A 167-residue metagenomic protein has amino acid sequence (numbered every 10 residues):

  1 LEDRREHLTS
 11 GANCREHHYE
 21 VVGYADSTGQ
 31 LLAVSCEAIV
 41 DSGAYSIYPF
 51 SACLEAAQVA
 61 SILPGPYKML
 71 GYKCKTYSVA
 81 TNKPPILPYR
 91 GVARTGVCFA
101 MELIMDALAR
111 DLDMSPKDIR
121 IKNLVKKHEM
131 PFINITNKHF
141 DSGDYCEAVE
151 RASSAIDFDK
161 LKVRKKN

Functional and structural regions predicted by a protein language model:
L1-R5, L32-A38, M69, P116-V125 (+1 more regions): Beta-strand segments within the central parallel beta-sheet cores of soluble alpha/beta enzyme folds
E2, V22, C98, E102-D106 (+2 more regions): Predominant activation on well-ordered alpha-helical scaffold segments within soluble catalytic domains
E2-V21: Structured beta-strand/loop patches that form or line metal/cofactor-binding pockets in enzymes
E6-S10, D41-Y45, K126-P131: Flexible loop/turn segments at secondary-structure boundaries
E16-L103: Glycine-rich loop/linker segments at domain edges
D26-Q30, C36, G43, C74 (+3 more regions): Generic secondary-structure signature for well-ordered alpha-helical cores
P88-M130: Long hydrophobic segments that form regular secondary structure
K126-N167: Helix-loop-helix junctions that connect adjacent transmembrane helices in secondary transporters/permeases, recognized
